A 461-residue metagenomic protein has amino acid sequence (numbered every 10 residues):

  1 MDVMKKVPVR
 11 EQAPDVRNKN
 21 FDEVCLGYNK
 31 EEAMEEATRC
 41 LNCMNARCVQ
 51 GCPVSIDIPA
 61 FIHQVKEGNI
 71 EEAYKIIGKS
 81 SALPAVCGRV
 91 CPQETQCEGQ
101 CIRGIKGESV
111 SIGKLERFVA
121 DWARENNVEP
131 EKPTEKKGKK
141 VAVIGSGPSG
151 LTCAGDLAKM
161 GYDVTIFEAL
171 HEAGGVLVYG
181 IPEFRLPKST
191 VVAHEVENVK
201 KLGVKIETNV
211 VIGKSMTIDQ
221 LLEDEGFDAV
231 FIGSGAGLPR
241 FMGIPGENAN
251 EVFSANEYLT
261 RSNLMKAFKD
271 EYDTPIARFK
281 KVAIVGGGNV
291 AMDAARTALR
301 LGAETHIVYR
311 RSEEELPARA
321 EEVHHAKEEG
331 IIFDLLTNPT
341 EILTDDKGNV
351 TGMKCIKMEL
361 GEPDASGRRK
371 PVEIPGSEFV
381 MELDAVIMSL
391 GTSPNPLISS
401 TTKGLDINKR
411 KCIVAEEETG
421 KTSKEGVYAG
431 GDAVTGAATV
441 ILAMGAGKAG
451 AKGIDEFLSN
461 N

Functional and structural regions predicted by a protein language model:
R17-E35, I56-R89, K106-P133, S262-N263: Ferredoxin-type iron-sulfur electron-transfer modules in oxidoreductases and energy-metabolism complexes
T38-A60, A82-I105: Local cysteine-cluster metal-coordination motifs and their immediate loop/turn environment, predominantly Fe-S cluster
E72, E135-K136, K140-I144, V196-I244 (+5 more regions): Feature captures the FAD/FMN-dependent oxidoreductase FAD-binding
V119-E135, H194-K214, P239-L301, N408-E418 (+1 more regions): Glycine-rich dinucleotide-binding loop and its adjacent helix/turn
K140-T165, A291-L299: N-terminal Rossmann-like FAD-binding beta1-loop-alpha1 element of flavoenzymes
D163-I166, L170-K201, I206-E207, A295-E341: Rossmann-like dinucleotide-binding cores of NAD(P)H-dependent redox enzymes
N248-F279, P363-A437: FAD-site-proximal beta/loop scaffold in flavoenzymes
A433-N460: A conserved FAD-binding loop/helix module that cradles the flavin
